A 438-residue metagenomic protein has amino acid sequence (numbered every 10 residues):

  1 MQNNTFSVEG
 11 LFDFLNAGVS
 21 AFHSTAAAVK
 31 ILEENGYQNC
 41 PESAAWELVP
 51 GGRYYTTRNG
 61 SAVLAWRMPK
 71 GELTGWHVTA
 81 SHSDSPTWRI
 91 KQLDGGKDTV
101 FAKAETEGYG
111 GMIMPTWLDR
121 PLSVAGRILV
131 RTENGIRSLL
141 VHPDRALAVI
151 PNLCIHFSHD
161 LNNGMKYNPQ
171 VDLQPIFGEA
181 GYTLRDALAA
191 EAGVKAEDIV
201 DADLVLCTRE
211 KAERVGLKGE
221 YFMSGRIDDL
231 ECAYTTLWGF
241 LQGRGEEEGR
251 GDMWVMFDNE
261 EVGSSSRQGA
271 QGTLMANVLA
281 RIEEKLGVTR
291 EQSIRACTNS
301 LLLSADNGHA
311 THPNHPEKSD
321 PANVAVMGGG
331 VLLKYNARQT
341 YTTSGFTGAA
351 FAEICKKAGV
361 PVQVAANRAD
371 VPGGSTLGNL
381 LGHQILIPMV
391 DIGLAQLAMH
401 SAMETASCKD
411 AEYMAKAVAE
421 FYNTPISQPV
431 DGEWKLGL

Functional and structural regions predicted by a protein language model:
M1-L438: N-terminal hydrophobic/helix-forming segments and targeting peptides
